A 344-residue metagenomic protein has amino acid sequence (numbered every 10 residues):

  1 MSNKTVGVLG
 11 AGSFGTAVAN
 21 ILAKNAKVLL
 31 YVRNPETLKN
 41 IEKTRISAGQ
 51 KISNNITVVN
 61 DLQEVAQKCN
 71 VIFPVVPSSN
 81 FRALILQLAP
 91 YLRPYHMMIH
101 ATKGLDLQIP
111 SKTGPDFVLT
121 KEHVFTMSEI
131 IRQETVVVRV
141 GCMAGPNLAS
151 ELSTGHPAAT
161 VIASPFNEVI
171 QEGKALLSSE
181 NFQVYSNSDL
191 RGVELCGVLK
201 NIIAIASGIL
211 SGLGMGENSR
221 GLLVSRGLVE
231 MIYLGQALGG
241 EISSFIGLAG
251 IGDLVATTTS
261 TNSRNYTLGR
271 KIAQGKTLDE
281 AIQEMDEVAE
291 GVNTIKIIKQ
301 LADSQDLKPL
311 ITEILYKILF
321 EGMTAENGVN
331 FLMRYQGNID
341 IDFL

Functional and structural regions predicted by a protein language model:
M1-E64, Q87: NAD(P)+-binding Rossmann beta1-loop-alpha1 motif at the extreme N-terminus of oxidoreductases
K4, H96, A158: Nucleotide donor/acceptor-binding cores
V8, L30, M98-H100, C142 (+1 more regions): Structural beta-sheet core signal
L9, S13, A17, E36 (+18 more regions): Conserved active-site and cofactor/substrate-binding residues in soluble primary-metabolism enzymes
I52-N55, V59-G155: Rossmann-like NAD(P)(H) cofactor-binding subdomain of soluble oxidoreductases
N80, Y91, I130-V140, P157-I205 (+1 more regions): Internal alpha-helical scaffold of NAD(P)-dependent oxidoreductase catalytic cores
S207-G208, Q236-I246, G250-L344: NAD(P)-dependent Rossmann-like dehydrogenase/reductase catalytic/cofactor-binding core
